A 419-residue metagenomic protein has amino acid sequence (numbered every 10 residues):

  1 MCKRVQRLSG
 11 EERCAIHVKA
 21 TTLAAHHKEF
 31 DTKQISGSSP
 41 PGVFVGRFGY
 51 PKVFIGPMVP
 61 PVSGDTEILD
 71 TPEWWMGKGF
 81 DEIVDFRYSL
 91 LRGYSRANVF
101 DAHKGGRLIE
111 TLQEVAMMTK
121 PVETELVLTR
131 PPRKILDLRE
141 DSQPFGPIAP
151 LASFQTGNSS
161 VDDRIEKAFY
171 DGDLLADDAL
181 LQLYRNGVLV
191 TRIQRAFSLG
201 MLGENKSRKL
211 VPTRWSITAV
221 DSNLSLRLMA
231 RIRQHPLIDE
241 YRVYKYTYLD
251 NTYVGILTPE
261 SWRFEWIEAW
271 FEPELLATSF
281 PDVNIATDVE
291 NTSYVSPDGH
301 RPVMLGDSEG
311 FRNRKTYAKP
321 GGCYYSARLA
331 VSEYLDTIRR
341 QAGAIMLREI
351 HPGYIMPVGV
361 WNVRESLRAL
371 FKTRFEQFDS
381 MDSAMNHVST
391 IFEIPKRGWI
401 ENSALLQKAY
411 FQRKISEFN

Functional and structural regions predicted by a protein language model:
M1-N419: Long, low-complexity intrinsically disordered regions enriched in acidic and polar residues with frequent FG dipeptides
